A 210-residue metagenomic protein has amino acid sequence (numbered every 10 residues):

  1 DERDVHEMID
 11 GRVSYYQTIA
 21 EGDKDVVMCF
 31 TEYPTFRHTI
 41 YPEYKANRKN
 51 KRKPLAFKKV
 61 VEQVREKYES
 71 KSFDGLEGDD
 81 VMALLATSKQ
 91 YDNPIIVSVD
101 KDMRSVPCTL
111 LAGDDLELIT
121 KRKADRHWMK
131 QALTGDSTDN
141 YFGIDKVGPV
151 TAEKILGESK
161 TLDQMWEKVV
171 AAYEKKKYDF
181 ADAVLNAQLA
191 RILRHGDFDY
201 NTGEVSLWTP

Functional and structural regions predicted by a protein language model:
D1-Q63: Domain-level signal for Mg2+-assisted phosphodiester chemistry and nucleotide/NA-binding surfaces in nucleic-acid
G22-D23, N47-T209: Extended two-metal-dependent nuclease catalytic cores across DNA- and RNA-processing enzymes
